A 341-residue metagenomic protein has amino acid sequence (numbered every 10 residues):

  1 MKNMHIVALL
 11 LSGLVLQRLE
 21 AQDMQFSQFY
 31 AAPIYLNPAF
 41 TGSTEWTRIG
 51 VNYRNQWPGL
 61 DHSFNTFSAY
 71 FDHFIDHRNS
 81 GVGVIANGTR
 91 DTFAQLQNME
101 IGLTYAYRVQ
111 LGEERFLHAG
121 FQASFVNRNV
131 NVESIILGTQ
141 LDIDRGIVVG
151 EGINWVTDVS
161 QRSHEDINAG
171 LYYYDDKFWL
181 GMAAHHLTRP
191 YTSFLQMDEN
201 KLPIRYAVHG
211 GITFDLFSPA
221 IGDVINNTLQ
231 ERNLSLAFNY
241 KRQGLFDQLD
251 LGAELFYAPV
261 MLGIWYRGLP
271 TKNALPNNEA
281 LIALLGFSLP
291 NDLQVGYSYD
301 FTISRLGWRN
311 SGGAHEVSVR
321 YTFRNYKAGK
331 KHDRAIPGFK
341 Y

Functional and structural regions predicted by a protein language model:
M1, A21-Q22: Absolute protein N-terminus
M1-I6, L111-E113: Positively charged n-region of N-terminal signal peptides that target proteins for export
V7-L14: Bacterial N-terminal signal peptides
V15-A21: Sec/Tat signal peptide C-region and signal peptidase I cleavage site
Q22-Y341: Subset of outer-membrane beta-barrel
